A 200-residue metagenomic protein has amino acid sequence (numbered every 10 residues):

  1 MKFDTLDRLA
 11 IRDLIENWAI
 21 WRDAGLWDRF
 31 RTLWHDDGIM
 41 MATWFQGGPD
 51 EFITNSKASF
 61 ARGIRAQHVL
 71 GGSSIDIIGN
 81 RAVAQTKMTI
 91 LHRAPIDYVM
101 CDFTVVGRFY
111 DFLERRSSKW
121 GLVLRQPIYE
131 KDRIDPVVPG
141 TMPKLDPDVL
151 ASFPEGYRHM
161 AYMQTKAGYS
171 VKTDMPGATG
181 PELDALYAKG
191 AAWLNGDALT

Functional and structural regions predicted by a protein language model:
M1-A24, D28, T32: Short, low-complexity N-terminal intrinsically disordered segments enriched in polar/charged residues
F3-L6, M40, G63, D97 (+2 more regions): Conserved aromatic-histidine-acidic binding/catalytic patches
W27-R93: A solvent-exposed, acidic/Ser-Thr-rich amphipathic alpha-helical stretch
H68-L70, T104-F109: Short, surface-exposed coil-to-beta transition loops
Q85, R108-V137, D148: Short beta-strand edge/turn micro-motifs at domain boundaries
L91-C101, D132-I134: Short, cysteine-centered beta-strand-loop-beta hairpins and adjacent loop/turn segments enriched in charged/polar
T141-P143: Flexible, surface-exposed loop regions and adjacent strand-edge segments of Gram-negative outer-membrane beta-barrel
L145-T200: A hydrophobic membrane-anchoring alpha-helix module
